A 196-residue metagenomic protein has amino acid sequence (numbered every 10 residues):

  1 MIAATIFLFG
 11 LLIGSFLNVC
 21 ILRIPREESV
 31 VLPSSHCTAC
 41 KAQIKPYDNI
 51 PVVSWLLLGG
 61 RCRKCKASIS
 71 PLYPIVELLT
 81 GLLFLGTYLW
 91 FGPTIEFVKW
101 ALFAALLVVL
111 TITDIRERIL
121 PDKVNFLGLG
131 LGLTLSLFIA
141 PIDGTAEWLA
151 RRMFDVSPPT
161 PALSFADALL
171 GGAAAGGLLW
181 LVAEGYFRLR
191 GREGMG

Functional and structural regions predicted by a protein language model:
M1-I2, S68, L72, F91-E96 (+4 more regions): Juxtamembrane/transmembrane-helix boundary motifs in multi-pass membrane proteins
M1-P25: Long, highly hydrophobic alpha-helical transmembrane signal-anchor segments
I6, L102-G196: Functional transmembrane core segments of multi-pass inner-membrane proteins
I13-N18, T80, F84, L135 (+1 more regions): Alpha-helical transmembrane segments of multipass membrane proteins
L17-L72: Membrane-proximal soluble regions of multi-pass membrane proteins
I24, T87-F91, F138: Helix-loop junctions at the membrane-solvent interface of multi-pass transporters, primarily the C-terminal
G60, L79-L85, L106-V108: Hydrophobic, membrane-inserted alpha-helices
F84-G92, I112-D114: Hydrophobic alpha-helical transmembrane segments
